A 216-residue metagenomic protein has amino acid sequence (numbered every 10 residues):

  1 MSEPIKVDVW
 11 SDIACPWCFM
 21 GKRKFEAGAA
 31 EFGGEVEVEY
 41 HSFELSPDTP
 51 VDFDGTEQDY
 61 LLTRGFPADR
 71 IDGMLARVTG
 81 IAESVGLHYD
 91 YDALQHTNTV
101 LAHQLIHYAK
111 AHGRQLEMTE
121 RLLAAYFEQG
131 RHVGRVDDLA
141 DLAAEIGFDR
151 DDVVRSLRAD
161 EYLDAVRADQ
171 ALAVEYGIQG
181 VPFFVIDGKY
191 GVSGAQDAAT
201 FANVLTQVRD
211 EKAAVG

Functional and structural regions predicted by a protein language model:
S2-V36, Y40, H107-G216: C-terminal cap of thioredoxin/glutaredoxin-like
K22-Q129: Structural alpha/beta surface segment adjacent to cysteine/selenocysteine redox centers across thiol/disulfide enzymes
